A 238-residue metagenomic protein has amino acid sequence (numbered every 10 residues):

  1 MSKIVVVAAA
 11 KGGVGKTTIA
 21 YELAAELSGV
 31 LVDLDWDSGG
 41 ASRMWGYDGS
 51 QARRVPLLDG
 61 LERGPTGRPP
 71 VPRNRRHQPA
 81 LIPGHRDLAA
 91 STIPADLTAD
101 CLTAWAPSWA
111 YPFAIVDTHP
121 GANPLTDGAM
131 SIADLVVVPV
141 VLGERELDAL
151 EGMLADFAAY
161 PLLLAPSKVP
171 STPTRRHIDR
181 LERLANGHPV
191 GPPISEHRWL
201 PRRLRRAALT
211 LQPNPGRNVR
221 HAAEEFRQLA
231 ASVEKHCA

Functional and structural regions predicted by a protein language model:
M1-I4, A159-L162, K235-A238: Acidic-aromatic/histidine active-site loop/patch
S2-D37: Walker A/P-loop phosphate-binding motif and the immediately C-terminal alpha-helix
V30, L34-P112: P-loop/Walker-type NTP enzyme "switch/lid" segment
I93-L102, G152-P173: P-loop/Walker A phosphate-binding loop and immediately adjacent motor/lid segment at beta-alpha junctions
G121-G143: Inter-motif core of Ras-like GTPase G domains
S131, L154-Y160, R183-A185: Short, conserved loop/helix-junction motifs that constitute active-site signature segments in enzyme catalytic cores
K168-N214: Beta-strand-loop-alpha "switch" segments that mediate conformational coupling across diverse proteins
T210-A238: NTP-binding/hydrolysis catalytic cores, primarily Walker-type P-loop NTPases
